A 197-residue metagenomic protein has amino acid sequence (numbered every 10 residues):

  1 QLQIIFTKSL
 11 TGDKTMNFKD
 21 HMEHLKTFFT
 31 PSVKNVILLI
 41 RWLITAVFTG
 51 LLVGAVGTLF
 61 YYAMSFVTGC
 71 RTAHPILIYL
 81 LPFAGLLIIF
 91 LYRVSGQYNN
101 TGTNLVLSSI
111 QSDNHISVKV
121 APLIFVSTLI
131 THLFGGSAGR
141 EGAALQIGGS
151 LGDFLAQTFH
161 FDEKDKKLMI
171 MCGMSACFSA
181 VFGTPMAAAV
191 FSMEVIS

Functional and structural regions predicted by a protein language model:
Q1-Q3: Low-complexity, intrinsically disordered or signal/transmembrane-proximal segments
F6-S197: Alpha-helical transmembrane segments and immediately membrane-proximal extracytoplasmic
